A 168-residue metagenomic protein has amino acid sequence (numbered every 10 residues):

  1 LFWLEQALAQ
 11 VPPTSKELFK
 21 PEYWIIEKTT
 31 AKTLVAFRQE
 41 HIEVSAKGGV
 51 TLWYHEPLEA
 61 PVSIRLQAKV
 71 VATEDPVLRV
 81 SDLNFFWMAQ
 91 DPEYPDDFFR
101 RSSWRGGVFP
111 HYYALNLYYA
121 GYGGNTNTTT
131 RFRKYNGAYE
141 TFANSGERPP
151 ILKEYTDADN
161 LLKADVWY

Functional and structural regions predicted by a protein language model:
L1-Q6: Bacterial N-terminal signal peptides
A7-Y168: Extracellular glycan-recognition regions
